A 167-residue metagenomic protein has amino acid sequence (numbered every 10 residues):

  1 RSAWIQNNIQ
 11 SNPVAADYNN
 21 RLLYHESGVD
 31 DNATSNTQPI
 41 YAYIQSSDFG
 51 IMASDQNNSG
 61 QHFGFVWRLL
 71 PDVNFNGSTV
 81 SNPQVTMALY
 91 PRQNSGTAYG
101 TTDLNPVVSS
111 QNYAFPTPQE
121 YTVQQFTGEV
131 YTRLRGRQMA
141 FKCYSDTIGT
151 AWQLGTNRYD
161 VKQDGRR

Functional and structural regions predicted by a protein language model:
R1-R167: Beta-sheet repeat architectures centered on beta-propellers
